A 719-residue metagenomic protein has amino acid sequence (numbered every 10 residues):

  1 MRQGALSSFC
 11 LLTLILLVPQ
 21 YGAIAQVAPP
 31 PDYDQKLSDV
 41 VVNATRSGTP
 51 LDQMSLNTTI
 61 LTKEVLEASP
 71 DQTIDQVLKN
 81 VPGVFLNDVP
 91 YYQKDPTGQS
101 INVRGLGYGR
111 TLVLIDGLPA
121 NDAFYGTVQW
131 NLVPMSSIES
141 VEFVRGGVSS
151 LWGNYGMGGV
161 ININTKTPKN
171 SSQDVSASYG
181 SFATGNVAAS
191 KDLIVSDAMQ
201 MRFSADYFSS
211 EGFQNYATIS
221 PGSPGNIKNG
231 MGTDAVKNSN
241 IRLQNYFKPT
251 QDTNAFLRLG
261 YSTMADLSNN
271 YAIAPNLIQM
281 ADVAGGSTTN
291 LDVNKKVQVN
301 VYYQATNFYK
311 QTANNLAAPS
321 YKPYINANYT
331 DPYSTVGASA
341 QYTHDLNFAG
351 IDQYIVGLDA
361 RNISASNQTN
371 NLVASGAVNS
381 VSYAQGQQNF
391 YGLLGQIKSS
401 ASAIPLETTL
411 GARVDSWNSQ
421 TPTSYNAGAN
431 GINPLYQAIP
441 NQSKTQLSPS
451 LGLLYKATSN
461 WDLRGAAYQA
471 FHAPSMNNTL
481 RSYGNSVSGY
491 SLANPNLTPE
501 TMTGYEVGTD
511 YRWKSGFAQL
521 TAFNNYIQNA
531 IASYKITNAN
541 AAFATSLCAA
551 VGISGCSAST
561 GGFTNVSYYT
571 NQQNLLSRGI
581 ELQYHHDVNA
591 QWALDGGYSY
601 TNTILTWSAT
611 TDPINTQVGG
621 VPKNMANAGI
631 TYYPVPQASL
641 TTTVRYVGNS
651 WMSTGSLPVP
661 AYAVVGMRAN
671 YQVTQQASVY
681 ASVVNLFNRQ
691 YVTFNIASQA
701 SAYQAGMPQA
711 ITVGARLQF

Functional and structural regions predicted by a protein language model:
D75, K79-L118, E139: Extracytoplasmic beta-strand/coil segments of soluble accessory domains associated with Gram-negative outer-membrane
I101-N102, L118-R145, K166: Short acidic/polar hinge/loop motifs at secondary-structure boundaries that mediate gating or recognition
N162, N170-S171, S178, S190-I278: Periplasmic-side early beta-strands and strand-to-turn transitions of outer-membrane beta-barrels
S210-Q214, D234-N238, D252-V297, T306-Y333 (+3 more regions): Flexible loop and strand-edge segments within Gram-negative outer membrane beta-barrel domains
I273-L291, D331-Y333, S382, G386-Q388 (+10 more regions): Outer-membrane beta-barrel signature, preferentially recognizing the C-terminal barrel domain of Gram-negative
I351-W461, G484, S567, P613: Signature of Gram-negative outer-membrane beta-barrel scaffolds
S400-T408, F523-I527, T545-A549, I553-T654: Gram-negative outer-membrane beta-barrel transporters
F471, Y526-N529, S533, Y646-W651 (+1 more regions): C-terminal beta-signal and adjacent terminal beta-strands/loops of Gram-negative outer-membrane beta-barrel proteins
